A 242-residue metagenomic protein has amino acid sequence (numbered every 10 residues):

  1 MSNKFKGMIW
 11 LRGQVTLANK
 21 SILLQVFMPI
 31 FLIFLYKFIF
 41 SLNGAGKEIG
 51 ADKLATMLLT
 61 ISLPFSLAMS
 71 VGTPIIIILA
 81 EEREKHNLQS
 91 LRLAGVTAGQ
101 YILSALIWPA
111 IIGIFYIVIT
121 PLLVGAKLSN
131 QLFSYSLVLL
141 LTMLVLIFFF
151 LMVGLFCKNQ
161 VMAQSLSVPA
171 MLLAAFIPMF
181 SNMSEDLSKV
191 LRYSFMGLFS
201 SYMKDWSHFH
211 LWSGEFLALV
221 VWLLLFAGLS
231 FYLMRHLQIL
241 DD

Functional and structural regions predicted by a protein language model:
M1-M28: Aromatic- and glycine-rich beta-strand/loop motifs that create alpha-glucan
A18-N43, L58-P74, L166-P178, A218-A227: Hydrophobic alpha-helical transmembrane segments of multi-pass membrane transport/permease proteins
K20, L140-I177: A structural motif at transmembrane helix-loop-helix junctions in multipass membrane proteins
S41-K53, V124-S129, M203-D205: Membrane-interface helix termini and inter-helical loops of multi-pass transporters
L54-L93, T97-P121: Hydrophobic alpha-helical transmembrane segments of multi-pass membrane transport proteins
Q89, V220-D242: Junction motif at the cytosolic side of a transmembrane helix
A98-G99, L106-K158: Alpha-helical transmembrane segments and their short interhelical loops
P178-L224, G228: Terminal transmembrane helical anchor/hairpin motif
